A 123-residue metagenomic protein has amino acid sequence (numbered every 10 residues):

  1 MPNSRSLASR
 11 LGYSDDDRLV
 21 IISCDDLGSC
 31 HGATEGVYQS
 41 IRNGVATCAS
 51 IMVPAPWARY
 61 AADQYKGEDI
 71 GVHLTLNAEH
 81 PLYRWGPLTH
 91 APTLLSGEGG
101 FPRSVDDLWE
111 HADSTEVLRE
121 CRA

Functional and structural regions predicted by a protein language model:
M1-I21: N-terminal pre-catalytic segment of deacetylase/amide-hydrolase enzymes
P2-N3, G28-A33, E120: Short secondary-structure boundary/capping elements
G12, V37-N43, A58-G71, G86-S96: Acidic (Asp/Glu)-rich catalytic clusters
L19-I21, A46-S50, G67-H73: Structural preference for beta-strand elements that scaffold enzyme active sites
D25-L27, M52-P54, H73-N77: Active-site beta-loop-alpha junctions enriched in small/polar residues
H31-W57: A short alpha/beta connector and helix-capping loop motif
P81-S114: Active-site gating loops and adjacent loop-to-helix segments of metal-dependent hydrolytic enzymes
V117-A123: CE4/NodB-like, metal-dependent polysaccharide N-deacetylase domain that modifies extracellular/periplasmic N-acetylated
